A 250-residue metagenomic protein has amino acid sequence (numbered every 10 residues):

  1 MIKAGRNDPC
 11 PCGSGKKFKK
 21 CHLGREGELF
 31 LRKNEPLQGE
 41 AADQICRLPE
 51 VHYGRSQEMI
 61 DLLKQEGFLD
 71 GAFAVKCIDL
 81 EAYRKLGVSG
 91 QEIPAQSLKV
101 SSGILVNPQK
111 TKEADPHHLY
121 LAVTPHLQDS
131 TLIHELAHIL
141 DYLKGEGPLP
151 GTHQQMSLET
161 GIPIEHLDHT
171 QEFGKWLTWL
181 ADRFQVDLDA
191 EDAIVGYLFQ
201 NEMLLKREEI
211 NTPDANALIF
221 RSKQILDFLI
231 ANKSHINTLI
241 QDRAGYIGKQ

Functional and structural regions predicted by a protein language model:
M1-K19: Short Cys/His-rich zinc-binding micro-motifs
I2, F18-S102, S234-Q250: A metal-dependent hydrolase signature that marks the N-terminal structural subdomain at the beginning of catalytic folds
E28, H138, G147: Active-site micro-motifs of SAM-dependent methyltransferase domains
Q57-I60, G67, P108-T111, A122 (+2 more regions): Metalloprotease/metallohydrolase-associated module, dominated by Zn2+-dependent proteases
V100, I104-V106, T111-A114: Juxtacatalytic substrate-recognition/specificity segment
K110-I133: Short pre-active-site segment immediately N-terminal to the catalytic Zn-binding motif
S130-L143: Active-site recognition of the HExxH zinc-binding catalytic motif
